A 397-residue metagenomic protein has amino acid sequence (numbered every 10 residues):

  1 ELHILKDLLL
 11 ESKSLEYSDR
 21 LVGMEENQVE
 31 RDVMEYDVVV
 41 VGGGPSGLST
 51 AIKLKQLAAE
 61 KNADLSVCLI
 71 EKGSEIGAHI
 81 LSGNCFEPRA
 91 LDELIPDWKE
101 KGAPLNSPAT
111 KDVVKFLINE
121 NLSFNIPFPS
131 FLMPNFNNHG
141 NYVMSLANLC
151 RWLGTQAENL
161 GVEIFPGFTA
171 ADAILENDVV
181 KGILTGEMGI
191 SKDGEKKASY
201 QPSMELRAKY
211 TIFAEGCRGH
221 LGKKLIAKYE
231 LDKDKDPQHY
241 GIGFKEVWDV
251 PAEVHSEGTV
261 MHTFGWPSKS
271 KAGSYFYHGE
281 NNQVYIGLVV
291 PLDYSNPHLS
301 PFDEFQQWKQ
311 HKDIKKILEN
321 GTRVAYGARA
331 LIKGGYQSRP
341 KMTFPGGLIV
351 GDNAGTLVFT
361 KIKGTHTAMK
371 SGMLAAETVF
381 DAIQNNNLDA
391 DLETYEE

Functional and structural regions predicted by a protein language model:
E1-V38, K53-C68: Extreme N-terminal leader/targeting segments of oxidoreductases
G43-G44, L146: Glycine-rich Rossmann-fold phosphate-binding loop(s) that bind the pyrophosphate of adenine dinucleotide cofactors
G47: N-terminal Rossmann-fold NAD(P) dinucleotide-binding loop
A63, A147, R151, Q156-I314 (+1 more regions): Predominantly flavin-linked oxidoreductase catalytic cores and closely associated redox partners
D64, K72-N121: N-terminal FAD cofactor-binding segment of flavoenzymes
S123-N148, T155, V289-P291: Helix-loop-beta segment of a Rossmann-like dinucleotide-binding subdomain
A328-F359: FAD-binding beta-loop-beta segment adjacent to the flavin cofactor pocket
G355-K361, M373-E397: Active-site-proximal substrate-binding core of FAD-dependent oxidoreductases
